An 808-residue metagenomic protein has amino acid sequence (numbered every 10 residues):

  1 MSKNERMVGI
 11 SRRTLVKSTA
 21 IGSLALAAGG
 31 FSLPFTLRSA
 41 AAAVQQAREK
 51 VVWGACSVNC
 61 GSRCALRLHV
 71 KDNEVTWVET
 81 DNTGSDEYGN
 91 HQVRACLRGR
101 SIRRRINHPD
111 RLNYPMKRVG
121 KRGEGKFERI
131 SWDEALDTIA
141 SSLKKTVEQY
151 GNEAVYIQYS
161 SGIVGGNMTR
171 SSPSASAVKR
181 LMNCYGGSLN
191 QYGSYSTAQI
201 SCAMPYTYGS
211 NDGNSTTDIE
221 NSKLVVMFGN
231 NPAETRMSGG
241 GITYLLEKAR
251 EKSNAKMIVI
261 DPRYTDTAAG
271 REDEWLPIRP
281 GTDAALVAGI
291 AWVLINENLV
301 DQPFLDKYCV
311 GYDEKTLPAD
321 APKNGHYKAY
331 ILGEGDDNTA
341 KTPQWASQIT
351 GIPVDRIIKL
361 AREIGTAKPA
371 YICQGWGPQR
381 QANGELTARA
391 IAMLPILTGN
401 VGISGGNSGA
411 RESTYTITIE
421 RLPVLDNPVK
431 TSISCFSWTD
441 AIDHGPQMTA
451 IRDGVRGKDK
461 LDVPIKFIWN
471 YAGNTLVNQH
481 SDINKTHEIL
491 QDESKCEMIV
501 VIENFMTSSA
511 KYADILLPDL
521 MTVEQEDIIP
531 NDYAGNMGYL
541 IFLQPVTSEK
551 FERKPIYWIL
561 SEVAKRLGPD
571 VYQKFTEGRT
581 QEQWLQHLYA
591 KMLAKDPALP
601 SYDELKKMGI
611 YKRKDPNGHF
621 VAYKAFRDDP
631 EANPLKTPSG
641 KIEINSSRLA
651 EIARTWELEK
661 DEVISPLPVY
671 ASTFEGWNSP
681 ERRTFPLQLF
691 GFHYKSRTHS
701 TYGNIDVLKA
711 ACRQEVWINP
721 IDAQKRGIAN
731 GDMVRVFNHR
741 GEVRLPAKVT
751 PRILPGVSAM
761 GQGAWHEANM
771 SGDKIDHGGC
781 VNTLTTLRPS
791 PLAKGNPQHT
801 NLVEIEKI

Functional and structural regions predicted by a protein language model:
S2-K3, P173-I260, T267, A285 (+3 more regions): Extended redox/cofactor-interaction regions of prokaryotic respiratory oxidoreductases
S2-L299, G325, A450, K458 (+4 more regions): N-terminal export/assembly segments and adjacent metallocofactor-ligating motifs of anaerobic energy-metabolism
S160-S161, K307-V310, I364, N407-T418 (+2 more regions): A glycine-rich phosphate-binding loop feature that marks nucleotide/adenosyl-phosphate handling sites
R263-A367: Long, well-ordered, tryptophan-enriched scaffold segments
K323-N324, K328-H444: Active-site phosphate/pyrophosphate-binding segments
E497-M498, P545-A564: Phosphate/diphosphate-binding loops
L520-P545, P755-G756: Catalytic or ion-translocation cores adjacent to nucleophile or general acid/base/metal-coordination motifs in diverse
P555-M608, S700-Y702, D706-W717, I721-I808: Long, contiguous, secondary-structure-rich segments that constitute the structural scaffold of globular domains
